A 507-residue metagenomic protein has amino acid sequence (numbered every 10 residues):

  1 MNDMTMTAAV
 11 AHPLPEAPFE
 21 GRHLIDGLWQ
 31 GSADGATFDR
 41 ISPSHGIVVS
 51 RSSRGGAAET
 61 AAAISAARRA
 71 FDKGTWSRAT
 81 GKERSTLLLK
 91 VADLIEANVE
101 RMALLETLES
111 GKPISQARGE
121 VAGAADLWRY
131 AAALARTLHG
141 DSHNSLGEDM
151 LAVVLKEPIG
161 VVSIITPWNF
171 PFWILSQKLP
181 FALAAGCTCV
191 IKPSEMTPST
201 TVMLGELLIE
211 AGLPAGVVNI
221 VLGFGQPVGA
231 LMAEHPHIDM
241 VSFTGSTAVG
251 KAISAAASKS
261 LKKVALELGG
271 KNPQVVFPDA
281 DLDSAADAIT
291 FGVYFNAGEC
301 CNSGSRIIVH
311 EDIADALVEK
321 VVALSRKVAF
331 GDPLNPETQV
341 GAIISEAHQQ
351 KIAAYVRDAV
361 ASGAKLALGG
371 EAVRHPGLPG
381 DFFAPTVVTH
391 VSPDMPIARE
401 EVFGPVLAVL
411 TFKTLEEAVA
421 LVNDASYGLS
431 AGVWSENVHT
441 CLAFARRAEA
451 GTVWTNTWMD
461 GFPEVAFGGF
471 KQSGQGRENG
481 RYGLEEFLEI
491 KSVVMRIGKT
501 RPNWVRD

Functional and structural regions predicted by a protein language model:
M1-H45, A70: Hydrophobic face of amphipathic alpha-helices that form TPR/SEL1-like repeat modules and related alpha-solenoid
G27, G46, R84, E106 (+9 more regions): Residue-level signal for inorganic ion chemistry
G46-H139: Glycine-rich loop-to-alpha-helix module at the N-terminal edge of alpha/beta enzyme cores
I47-S50, I238, V275, A329 (+4 more regions): Conserved C-terminal structural/oligomerization subdomain of aldehyde/semialdehyde dehydrogenase
V48-G55, D72-W76, I164, Q274-F277 (+5 more regions): Short, well-ordered beta-strand elements within core beta-sheets of diverse protein domains
F71, T75, A92-V99, A103 (+18 more regions): Structural signal for hydrophobic packing residues in well-ordered secondary-structure cores of soluble enzyme domains
G140-S284, F412: Rossmann-like NAD(P) dinucleotide-binding subdomain of oxidoreductase/dehydrogenase enzymes
A248-S392, L421, T455, P502-R506: ALDH superfamily catalytic-core signature
